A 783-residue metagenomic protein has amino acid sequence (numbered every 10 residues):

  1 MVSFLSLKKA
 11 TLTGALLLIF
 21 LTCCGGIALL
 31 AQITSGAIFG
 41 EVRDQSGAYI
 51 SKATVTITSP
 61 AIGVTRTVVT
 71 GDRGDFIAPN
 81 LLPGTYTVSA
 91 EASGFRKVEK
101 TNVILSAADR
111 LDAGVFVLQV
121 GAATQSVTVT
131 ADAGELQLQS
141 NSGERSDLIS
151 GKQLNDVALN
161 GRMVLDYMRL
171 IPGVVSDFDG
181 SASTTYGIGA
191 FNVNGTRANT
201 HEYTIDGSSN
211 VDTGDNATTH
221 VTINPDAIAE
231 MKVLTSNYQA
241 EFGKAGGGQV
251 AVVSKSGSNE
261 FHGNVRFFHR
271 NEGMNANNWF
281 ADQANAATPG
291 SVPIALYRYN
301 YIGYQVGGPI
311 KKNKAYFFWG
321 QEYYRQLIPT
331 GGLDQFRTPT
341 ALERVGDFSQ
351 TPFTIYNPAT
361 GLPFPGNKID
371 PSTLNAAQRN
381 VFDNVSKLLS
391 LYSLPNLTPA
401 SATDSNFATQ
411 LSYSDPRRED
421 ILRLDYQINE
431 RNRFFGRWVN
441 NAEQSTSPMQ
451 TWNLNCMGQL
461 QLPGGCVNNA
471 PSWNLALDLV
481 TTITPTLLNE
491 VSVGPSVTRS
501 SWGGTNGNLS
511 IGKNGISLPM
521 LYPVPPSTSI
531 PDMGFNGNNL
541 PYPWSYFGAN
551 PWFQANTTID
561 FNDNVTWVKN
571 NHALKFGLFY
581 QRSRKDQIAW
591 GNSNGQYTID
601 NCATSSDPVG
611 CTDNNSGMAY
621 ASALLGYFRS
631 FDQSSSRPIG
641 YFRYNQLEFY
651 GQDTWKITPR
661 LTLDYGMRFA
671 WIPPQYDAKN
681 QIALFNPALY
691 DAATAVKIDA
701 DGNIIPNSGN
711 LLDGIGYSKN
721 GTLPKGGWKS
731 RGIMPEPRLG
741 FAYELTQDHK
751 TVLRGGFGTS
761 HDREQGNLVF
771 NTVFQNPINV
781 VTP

Functional and structural regions predicted by a protein language model:
V2-S150, N224-D226: Periplasm-facing N-terminal accessory domains of Gram-negative outer-membrane beta-barrel systems
F95-S256, N271-N275, A281-V292, Y299-G308 (+2 more regions): Periplasmic N-terminal accessory/gating domains of Gram-negative outer-membrane beta-barrel systems
A131, V265-N271, W319-Y323, G436-N440 (+4 more regions): Transmembrane beta-barrel strands of outer-membrane/channel proteins
V164, D177, G504, S510-K513 (+2 more regions): Solvent-exposed loop/turn elements at secondary-structure boundaries
V193, V252, Y304-G308, L422-Y426 (+5 more regions): Residues on the lipid-exposed face of transmembrane beta-strands in outer-membrane beta-barrel proteins
A198, I228, K255-G257, Y299 (+7 more regions): Outer-membrane beta-barrel channels and translocator barrels
N264-R417, A442-L462, V497: Periplasmic-side early beta-strands and strand-to-turn transitions of outer-membrane beta-barrels
Q335, F348, P352, T373-L374 (+5 more regions): Replace "related TpsB outer-membrane translocases also match" with "some related outer-membrane beta-barrels such as
